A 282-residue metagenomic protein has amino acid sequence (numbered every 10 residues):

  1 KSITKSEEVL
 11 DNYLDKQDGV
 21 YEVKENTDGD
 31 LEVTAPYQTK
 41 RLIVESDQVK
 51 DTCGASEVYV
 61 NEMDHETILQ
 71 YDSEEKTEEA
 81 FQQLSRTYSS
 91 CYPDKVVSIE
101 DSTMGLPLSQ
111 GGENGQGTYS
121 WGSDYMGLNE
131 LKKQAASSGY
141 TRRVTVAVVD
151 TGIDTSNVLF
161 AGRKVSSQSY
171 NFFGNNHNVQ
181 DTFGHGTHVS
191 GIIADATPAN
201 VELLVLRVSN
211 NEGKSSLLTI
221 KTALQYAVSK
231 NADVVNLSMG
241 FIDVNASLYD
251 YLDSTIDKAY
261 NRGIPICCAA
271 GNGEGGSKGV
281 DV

Functional and structural regions predicted by a protein language model:
K1-Q48, S89-T103, M126-G127: Autoinhibitory N-terminal propeptides
L31-A35, V58, E62-E66, E75 (+2 more regions): Protease zymogen maturation seam
E45-D47, D94-V96, V148-G152, D195 (+3 more regions): Active-site-proximal beta-strand/loop segments in catalytic clefts of secreted hydrolases
Q48, Y71-E78: Helix N-cap motif at beta-to-alpha junctions
L69-Q70, H177-Q180, N210-G213, I242: Second-shell loop/turn segments in exported
E78-F81, G186, S190, K221-L224 (+1 more regions): Extracytoplasmic/secreted envelope proteins and their assembly/folding machinery, especially bacterial periplasmic
G111-E202, T222, S229-K230, V234 (+2 more regions): Active-site core segment of subtilase-fold serine proteases
Y140, V208-V282: Substrate-binding/access-modulating region of protease and related hydrolase catalytic domains
